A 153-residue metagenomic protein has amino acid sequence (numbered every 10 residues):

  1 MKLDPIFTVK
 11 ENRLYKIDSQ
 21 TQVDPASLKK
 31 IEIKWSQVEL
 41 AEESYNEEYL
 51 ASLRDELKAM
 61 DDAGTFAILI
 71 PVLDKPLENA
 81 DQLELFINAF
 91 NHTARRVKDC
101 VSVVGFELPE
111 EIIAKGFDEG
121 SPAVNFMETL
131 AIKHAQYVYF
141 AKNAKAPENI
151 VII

Functional and structural regions predicted by a protein language model:
M1-R54, L77-E78, I113, V151: N-terminal substrate-binding region of glycoside hydrolase catalytic domains
V23, D62, K98-D99: Extracellular/periplasmic catalytic domains that process cell-envelope and extracellular macromolecules
S27-P76, L85, A123-H134, V138: Aromatic-lined substrate-binding rim segments of carbohydrate-active enzymes
P76-L77, S102: Eukaryotic short linear interaction motifs
A80-A89: Aromatic- and acidic-residue-enriched segments that line the glycan-binding/catalytic groove of carbohydrate-active
N91-I153: Active-site region of glycoside hydrolase catalytic domains
